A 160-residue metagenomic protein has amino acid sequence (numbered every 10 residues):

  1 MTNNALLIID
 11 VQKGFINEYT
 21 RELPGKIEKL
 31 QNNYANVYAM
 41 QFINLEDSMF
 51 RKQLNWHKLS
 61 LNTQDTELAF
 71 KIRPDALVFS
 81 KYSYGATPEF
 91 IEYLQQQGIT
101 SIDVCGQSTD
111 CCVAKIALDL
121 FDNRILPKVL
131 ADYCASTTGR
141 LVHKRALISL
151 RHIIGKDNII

Functional and structural regions predicted by a protein language model:
M1-A5, G14, G25, K29-N33 (+1 more regions): Active-site-adjacent betaalpha module
T2, Y19-E46: A short alpha/beta connector and helix-capping loop motif
I9, M40, A131: Active-site flanking residues adjacent to catalytic metal/cofactor-binding acidic residues
V11-E18: Short acidic, Gly/Ser-rich segments with clustered Asp/Glu that frequently serve as metal-coordination loops in enzyme
E18, D47-F50, G139-R140: Short Asp/Glu-rich motifs
Y19-R21, R51-K52, I116-L118: Short amphipathic alpha-helical segments
E46-L59: A short secondary-structure junction motif
